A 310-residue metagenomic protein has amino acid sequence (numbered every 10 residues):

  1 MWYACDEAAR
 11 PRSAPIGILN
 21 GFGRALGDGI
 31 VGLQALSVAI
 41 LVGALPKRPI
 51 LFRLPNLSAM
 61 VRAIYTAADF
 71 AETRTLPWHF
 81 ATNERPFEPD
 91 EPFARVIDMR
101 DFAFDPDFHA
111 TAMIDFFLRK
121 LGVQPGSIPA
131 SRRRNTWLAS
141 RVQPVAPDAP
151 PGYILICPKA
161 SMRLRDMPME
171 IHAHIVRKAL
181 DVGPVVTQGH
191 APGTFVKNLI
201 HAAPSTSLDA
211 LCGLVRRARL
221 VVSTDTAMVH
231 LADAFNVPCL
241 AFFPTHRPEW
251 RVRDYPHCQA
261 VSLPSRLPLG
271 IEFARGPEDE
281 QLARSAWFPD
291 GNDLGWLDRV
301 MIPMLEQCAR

Functional and structural regions predicted by a protein language model:
M1-R310: Catalytic machinery of carbohydrate-active enzymes, primarily nucleotide-sugar-dependent glycosyltransferases
